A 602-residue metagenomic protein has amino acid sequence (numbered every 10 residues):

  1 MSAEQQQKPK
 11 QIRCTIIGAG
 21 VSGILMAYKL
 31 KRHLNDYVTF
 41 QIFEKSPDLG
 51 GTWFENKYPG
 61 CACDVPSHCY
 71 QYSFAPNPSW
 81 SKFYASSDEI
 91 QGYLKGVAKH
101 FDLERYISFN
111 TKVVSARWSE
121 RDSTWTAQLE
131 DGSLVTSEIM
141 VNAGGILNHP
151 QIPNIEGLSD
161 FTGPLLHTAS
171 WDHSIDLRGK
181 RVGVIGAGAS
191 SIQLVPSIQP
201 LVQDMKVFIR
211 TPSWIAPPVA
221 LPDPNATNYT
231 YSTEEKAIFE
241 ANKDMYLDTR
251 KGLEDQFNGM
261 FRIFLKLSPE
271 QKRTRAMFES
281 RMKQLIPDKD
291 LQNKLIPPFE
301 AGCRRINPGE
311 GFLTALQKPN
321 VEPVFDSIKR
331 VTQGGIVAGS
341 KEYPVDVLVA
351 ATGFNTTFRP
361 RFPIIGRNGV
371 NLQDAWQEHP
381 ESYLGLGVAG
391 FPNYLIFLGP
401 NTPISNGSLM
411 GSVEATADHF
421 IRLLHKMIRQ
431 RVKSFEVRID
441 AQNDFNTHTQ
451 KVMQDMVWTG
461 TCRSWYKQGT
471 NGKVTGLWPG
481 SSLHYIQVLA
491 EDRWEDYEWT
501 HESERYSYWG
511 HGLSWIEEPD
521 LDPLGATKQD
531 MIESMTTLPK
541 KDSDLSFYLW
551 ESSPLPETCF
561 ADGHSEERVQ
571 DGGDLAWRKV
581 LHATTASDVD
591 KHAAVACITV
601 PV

Functional and structural regions predicted by a protein language model:
Q6-Q11, T15-I17, V21, L25-I42 (+7 more regions): Rossmann-like dinucleotide-binding core of oxidoreductases
P9-I12, I16, V21-I107, I209-R210 (+1 more regions): Beta1-alpha1 glycine-rich phosphate/pyrophosphate-binding loop at the start of Rossmann-like nucleotide-binding domains
N77-G96, S108, K266-K272, F299-G311: Short beta-strand to alpha-helix junction loop
S81-N148: Feature captures the FAD/FMN-dependent oxidoreductase FAD-binding
R117-L134, G163, R330-Y343: Conserved beta-strand-loop-beta-strand element in the redox core of flavoprotein oxidoreductases
N154-L165, G334-L386: Central helical "cap/lid" subdomain
W214-P217, M245, S382, L395-T585 (+1 more regions): C-terminal, flexible cofactor-proximal segment of oxidoreductases
Q271-P344: Alpha/beta-hydrolase fold catalytic core
